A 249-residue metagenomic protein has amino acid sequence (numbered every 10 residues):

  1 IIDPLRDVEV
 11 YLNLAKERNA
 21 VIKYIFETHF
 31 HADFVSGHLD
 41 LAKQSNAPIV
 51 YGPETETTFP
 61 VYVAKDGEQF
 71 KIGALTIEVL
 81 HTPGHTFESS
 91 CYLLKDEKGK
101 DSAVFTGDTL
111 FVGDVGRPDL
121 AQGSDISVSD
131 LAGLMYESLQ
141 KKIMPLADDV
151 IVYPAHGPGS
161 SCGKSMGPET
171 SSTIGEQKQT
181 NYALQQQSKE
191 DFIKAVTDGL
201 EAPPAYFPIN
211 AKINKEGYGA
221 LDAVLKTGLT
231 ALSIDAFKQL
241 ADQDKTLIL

Functional and structural regions predicted by a protein language model:
I1-I22, P60-D149, S161-S165: Catalytic core of the metallo-beta-lactamase
R6-V50: Active-site metal-binding motif and surrounding structural segment of the metallo-beta-lactamase
V8, V35, Y136, A231-I234: Structural motif corresponding to alpha-helix initiation and N-cap regions
T28-F34, H85, S89, H156: Histidine-centered divalent metal-coordination motifs
V50-P53, A155: Generic beta-sheet signal
E54-P60: Conserved PLP phosphate-binding loop immediately N-terminal to the Schiff-base lysine helix in PLP-dependent enzymes
S102-A103, I126, L131-L225: Divalent-metal (often Zn2+) His-rich catalytic cores of metallo-beta-lactamase-fold enzymes
A220-L249: C-terminal regulatory/interaction regions
